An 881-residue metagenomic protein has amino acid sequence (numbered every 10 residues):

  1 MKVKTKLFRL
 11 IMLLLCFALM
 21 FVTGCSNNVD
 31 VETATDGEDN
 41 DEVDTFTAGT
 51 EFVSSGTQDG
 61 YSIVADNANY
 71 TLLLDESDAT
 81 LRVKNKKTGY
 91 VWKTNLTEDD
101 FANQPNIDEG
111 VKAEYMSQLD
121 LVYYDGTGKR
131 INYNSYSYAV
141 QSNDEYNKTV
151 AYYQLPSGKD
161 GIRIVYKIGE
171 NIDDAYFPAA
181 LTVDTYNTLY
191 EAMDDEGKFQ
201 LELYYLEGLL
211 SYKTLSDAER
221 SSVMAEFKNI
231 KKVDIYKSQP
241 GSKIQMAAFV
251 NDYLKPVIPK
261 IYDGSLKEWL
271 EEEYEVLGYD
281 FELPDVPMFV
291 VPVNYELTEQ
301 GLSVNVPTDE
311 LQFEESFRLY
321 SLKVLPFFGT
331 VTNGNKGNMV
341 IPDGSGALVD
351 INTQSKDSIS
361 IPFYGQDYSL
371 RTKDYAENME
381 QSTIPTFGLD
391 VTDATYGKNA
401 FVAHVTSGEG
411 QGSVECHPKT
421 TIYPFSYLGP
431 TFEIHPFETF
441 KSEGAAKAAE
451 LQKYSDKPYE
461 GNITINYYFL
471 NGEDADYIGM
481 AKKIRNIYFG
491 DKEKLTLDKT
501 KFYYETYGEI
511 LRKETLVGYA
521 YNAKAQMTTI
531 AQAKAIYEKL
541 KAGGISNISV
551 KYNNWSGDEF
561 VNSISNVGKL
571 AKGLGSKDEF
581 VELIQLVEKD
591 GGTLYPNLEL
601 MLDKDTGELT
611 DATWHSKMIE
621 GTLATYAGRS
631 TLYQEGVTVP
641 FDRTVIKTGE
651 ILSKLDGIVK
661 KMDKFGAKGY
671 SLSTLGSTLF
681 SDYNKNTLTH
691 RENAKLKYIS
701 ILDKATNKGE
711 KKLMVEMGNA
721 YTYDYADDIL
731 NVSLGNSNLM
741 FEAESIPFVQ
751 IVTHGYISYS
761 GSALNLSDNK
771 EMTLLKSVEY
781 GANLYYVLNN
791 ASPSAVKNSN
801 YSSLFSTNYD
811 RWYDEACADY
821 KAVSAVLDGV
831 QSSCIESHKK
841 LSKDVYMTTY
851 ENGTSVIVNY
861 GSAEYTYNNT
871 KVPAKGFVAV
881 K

Functional and structural regions predicted by a protein language model:
K2-I11: Bacterial N-terminal signal peptides that target proteins for export
F21-G24: C-terminal motif of bacterial Sec signal peptides marking the signal peptidase cleavage site
S26-N28: Bacterial signal peptide processing site
V43-F46, V64-A523, K534-G543, N547: Carbohydrate-recognition beta-sandwich/jelly-roll modules in extracellular/periplasmic carbohydrate-active proteins
L74, A79-K86, N103, L389-G429 (+3 more regions): Active-site-proximal substrate-binding groove within the catalytic cores of carbohydrate-active enzymes
D476-M480, R485-I487, T529-K539, T644-S671: An active-site-proximal structural segment forming one wall of the substrate-binding cleft that immediately precedes
D498-I651, S677, S681: Aromatic-lined carbohydrate-binding/catalytic grooves of carbohydrate-active enzymes
N547-S549, T593-Y595, K668-S671, K712-M714: Structural preference for beta-strand elements that scaffold enzyme active sites
